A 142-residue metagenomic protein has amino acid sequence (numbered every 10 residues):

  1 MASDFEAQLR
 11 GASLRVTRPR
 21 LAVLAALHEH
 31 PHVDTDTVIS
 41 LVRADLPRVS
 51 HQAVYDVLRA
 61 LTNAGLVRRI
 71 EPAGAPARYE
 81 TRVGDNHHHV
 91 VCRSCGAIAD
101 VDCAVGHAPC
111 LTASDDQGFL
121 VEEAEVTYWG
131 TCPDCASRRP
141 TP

Functional and structural regions predicted by a protein language model:
M1-A12: Short, Lys/Arg-enriched N-terminal segment that forms or immediately precedes the first helix of a structured domain
V16-R18, E29-D34: Short capping segments at the starts of secondary-structure elements
L21-A26: Pre-recognition alpha-helix immediately N-terminal to the DNA-recognition helix within helix-turn-helix or winged-helix
V33-V42: Short acidic, hydrophobic short linear motifs in intrinsically disordered regions
V54-A64: Basic amphipathic alpha-helical segments that dock to polyanions
A64-P142: Non-DNA-binding regulatory cores of transcription-related proteins, predominantly C-terminal effector-binding
